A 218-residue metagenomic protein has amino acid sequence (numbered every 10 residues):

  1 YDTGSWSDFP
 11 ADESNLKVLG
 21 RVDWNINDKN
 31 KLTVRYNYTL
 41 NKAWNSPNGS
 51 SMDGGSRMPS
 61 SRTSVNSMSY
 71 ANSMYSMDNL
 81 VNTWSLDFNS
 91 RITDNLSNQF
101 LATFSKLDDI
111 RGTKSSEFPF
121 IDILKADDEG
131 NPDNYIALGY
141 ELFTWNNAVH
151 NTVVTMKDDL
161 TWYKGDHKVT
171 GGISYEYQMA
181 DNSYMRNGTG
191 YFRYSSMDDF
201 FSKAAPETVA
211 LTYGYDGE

Functional and structural regions predicted by a protein language model:
Y1-S14: Surface-exposed beta-strand-turn/loop segments characteristic of Gram-negative outer-membrane beta-barrels
A11-E218: Replace "related TpsB outer-membrane translocases also match" with "some related outer-membrane beta-barrels such as
